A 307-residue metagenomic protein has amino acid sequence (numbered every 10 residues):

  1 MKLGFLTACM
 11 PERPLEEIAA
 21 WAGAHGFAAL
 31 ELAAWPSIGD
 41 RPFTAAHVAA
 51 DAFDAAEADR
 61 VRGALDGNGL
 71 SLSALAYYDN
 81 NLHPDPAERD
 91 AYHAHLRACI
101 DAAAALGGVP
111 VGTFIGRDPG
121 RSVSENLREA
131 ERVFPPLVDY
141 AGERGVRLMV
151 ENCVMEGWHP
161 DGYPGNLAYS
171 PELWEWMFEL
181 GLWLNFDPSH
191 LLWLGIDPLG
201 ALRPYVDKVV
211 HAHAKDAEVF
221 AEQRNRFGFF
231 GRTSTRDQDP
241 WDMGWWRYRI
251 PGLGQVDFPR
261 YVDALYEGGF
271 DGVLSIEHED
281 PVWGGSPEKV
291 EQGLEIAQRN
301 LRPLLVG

Functional and structural regions predicted by a protein language model:
M1-V109, S124, E131, P135 (+5 more regions): N-terminal pre-domain/capping segments
K2, E125, P135-Q255, L305-V306: Acidic/histidine-rich catalytic cores of soluble enzymes
L6-M10, A33-S37, Y77-N80, G116-D118 (+4 more regions): Active-site beta-loop-alpha junctions enriched in small/polar residues
L30, G268-E279: Conserved active-site loop/cleft motifs that coordinate metal ions or position small ligands
E31, A74-A76, G112, M149 (+3 more regions): Conserved beta-strand positions in the central sheet of alpha/beta enzyme cores
A56-V61, E172, P198, D257-Y261: Alpha-helical scaffolding within the catalytic cores of extracellular/periplasmic polymer-degrading hydrolases
A103-V123, M149-H159: Active-site groove signature of glycoside hydrolases
L253-E267: A short, acidic, amphipathic alpha-helical segment used as a generic capping/interface helix at domain edges
